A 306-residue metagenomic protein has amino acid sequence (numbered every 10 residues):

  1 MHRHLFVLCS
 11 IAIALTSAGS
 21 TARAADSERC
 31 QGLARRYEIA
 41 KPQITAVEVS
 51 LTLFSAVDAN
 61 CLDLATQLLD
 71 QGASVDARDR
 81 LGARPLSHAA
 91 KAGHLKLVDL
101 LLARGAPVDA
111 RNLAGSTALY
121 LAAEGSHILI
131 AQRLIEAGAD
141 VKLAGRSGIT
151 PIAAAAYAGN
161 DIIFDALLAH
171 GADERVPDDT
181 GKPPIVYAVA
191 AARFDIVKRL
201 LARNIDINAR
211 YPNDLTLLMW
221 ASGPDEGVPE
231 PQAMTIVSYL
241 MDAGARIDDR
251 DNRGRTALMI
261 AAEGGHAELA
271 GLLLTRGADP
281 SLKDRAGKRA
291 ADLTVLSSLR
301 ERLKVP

Functional and structural regions predicted by a protein language model:
A22-Q71, R80, M219, S238 (+1 more regions): Intrinsically disordered, low-complexity regulatory segments in ankyrin-centric signaling systems
L64, K96-L97, L129-I130, I162-I163 (+4 more regions): Conserved ankyrin/ankyrin-like repeat signature
T66-S74, D99-P107, Q132-D140, D165-D173 (+4 more regions): Ankyrin repeat domain, specifically the short helix-to-loop turn at the C-terminus of the second helix of each repeat
V75-R78, V108-R111, V141-A144, E174-P177 (+3 more regions): Ankyrin repeat boundary signal
A270-P306: Leucine-rich solenoid repeat scaffolds
